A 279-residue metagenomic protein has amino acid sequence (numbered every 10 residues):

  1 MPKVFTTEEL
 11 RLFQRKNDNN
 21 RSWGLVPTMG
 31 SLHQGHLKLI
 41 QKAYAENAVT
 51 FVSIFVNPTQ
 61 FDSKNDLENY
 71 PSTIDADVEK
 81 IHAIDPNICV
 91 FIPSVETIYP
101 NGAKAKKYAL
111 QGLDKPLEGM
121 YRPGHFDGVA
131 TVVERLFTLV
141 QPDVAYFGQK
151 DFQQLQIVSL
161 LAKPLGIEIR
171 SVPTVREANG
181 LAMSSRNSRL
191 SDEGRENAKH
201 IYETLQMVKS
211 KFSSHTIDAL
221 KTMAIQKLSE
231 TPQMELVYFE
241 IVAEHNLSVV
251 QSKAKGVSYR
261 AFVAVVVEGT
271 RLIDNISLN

Functional and structural regions predicted by a protein language model:
P2-Q233, V242, N246, I276: Nucleotidyltransferase catalytic core that binds NTPs
M223-N279: Phosphate/ribose-recognition catalytic cores of enzymes acting on nucleotide-derived substrates
